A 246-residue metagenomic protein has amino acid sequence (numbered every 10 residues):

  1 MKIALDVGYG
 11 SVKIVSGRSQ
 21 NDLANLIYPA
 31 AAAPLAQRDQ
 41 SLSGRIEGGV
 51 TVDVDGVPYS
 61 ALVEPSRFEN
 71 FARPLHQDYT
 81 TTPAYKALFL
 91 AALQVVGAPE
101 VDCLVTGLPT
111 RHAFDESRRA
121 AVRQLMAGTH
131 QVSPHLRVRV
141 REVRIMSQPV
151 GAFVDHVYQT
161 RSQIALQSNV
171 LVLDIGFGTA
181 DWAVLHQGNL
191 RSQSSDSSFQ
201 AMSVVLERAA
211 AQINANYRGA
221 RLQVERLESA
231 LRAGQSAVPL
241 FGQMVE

Functional and structural regions predicted by a protein language model:
M1-V170, N189-S203, N216, L222-E246: Nucleotide/phosphate-binding catalytic cleft detector across ATP-hydrolyzing and phosphate-transferring enzymes
I164-H186: Extended, charge-rich low-complexity interaction segments
A209: P-loop NTP-binding/switch modules centered on Walker-like glycine-rich loops
